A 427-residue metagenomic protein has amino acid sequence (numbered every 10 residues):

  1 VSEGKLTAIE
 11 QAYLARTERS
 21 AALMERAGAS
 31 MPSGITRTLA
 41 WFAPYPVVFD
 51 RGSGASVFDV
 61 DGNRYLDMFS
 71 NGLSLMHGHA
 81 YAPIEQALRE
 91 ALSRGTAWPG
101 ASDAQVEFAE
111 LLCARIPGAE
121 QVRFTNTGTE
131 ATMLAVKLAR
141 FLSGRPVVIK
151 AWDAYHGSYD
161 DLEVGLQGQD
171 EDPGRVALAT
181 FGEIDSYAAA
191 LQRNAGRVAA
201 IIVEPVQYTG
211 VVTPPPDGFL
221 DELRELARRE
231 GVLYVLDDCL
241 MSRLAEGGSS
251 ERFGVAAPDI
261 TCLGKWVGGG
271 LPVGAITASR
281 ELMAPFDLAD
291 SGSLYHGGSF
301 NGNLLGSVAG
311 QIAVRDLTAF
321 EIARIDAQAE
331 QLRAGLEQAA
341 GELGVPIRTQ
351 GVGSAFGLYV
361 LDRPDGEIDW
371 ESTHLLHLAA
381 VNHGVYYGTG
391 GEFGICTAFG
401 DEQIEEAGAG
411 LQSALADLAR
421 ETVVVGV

Functional and structural regions predicted by a protein language model:
V1-G118, E225, R229, G353 (+3 more regions): N-terminal glycine-rich, Lys/His-bearing helix-loop that initiates the first secondary-structure elements of many
A12, A313-E337, G366-W370: Structural signature of PLP-dependent enzymes
E90-S93, L305-A323, L361-R363, A398-E402: Amphipathic alpha-helix from the class-I
E107-V203, Q207, G218, R333: PLP-dependent aspartate aminotransferase-fold enzymes
E204-D217, G231-G254, I260: Conserved PLP phosphate-binding loop immediately N-terminal to the Schiff-base lysine helix in PLP-dependent enzymes
V255-F286, G302-S307: Active-site PLP attachment segment
A319, A379-V427: PLP-dependent enzyme catalytic core of the Aspartate aminotransferase-like
A329-R333, A340-H377, F399: Conserved PLP-binding catalytic core of the aspartate aminotransferase-like
